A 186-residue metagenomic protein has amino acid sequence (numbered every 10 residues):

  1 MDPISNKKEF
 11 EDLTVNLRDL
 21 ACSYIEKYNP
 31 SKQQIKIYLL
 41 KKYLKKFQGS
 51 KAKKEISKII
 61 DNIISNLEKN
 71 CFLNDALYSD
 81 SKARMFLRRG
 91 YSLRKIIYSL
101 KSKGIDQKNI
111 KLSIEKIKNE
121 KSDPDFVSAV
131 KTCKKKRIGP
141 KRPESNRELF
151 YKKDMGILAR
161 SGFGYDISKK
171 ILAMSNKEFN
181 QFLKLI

Functional and structural regions predicted by a protein language model:
M1-I186: An alpha-helical, amphipathic repeat domain used for nucleic-acid recognition, typified by the mTERF helical solenoid
